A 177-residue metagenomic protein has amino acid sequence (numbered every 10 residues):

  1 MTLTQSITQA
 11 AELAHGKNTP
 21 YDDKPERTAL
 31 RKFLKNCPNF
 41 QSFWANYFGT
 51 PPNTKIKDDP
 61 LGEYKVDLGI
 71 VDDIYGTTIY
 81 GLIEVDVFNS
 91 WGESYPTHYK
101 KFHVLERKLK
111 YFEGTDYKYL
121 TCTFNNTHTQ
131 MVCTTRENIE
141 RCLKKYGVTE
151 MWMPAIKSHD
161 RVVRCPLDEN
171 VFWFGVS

Functional and structural regions predicted by a protein language model:
M1-P60: Acidic-basic catalytic patches of nuclease active cores, encompassing PD-(D/E)XK and other metal-cofactor nuclease
T2-N18, T28, K32, V71-T77 (+1 more regions): Non-catalytic C-terminal interaction segments of nucleic acid-processing enzymes
L61, I74-Y80, E113-D116: Flexible, charged surface loops at secondary-structure boundaries
Y64: Beta-rich catalytic cores
L68-E93: Conserved catalytic cores of phosphodiester-cleaving nucleases, focusing on short active-site segments
F88-T115: Mg2+/Mn2+-dependent nuclease catalytic core
K118-F124: Short hydrophobic/aromatic-rich beta-strand motifs
